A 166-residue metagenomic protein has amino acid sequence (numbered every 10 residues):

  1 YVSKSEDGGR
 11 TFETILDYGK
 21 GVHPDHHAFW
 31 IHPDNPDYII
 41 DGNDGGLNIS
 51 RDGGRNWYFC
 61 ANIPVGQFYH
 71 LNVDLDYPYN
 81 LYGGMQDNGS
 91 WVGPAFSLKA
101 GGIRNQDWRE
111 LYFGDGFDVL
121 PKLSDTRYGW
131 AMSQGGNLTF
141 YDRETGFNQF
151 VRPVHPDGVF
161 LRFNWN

Functional and structural regions predicted by a protein language model:
Y1-N166: Beta-propeller blade termini and top-face loops
